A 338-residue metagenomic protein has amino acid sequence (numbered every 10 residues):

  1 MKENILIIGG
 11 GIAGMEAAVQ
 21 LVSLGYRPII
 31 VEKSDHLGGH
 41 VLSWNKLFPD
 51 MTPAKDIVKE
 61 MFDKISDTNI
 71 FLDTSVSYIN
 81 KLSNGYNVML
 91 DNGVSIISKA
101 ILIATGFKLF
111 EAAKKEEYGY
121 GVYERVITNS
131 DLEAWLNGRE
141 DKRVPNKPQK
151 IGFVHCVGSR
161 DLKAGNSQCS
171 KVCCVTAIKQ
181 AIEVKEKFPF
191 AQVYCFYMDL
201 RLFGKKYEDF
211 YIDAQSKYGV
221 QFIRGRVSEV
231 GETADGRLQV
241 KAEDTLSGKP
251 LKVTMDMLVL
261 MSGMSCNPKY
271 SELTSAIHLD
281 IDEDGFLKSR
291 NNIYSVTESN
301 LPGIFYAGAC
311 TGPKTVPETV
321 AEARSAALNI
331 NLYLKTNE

Functional and structural regions predicted by a protein language model:
M1-E338: Residues forming the flavin
